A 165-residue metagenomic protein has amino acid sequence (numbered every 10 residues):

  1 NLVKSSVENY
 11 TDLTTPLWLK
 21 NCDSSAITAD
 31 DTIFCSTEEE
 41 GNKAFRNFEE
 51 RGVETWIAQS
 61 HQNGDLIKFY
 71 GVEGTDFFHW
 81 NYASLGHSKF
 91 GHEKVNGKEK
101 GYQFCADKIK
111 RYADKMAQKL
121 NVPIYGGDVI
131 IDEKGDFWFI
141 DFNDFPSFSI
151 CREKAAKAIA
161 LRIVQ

Functional and structural regions predicted by a protein language model:
N1-T32: A conserved helix-loop-beta module that forms one wall/lid of the active-site cleft in ATP-utilizing catalytic domains
V3-E8, H61-G64, P123: Short beta->alpha connector loops
T14, E73-G74, K134: Residue-level signal for tight coil/turn positions that link beta-strands
L17, F77-F78, Y125, W138-D141: Protein kinase-like catalytic core scaffold
C22, H61-Q62, Y70, D128-I130 (+1 more regions): Anionic group-transfer/hydrolysis microenvironments
D30-L120: Phosphate-binding site of ATP-dependent enzymes
W56, I67, V122-K134: A short glycine-rich, hydrophobically flanked beta-strand micro-motif that places a catalytic Asp/Glu for divalent metal
F104, Q118-V122, I131-Q165: C-terminal active-site "lid" helix and adjoining low-complexity regulatory extension at the edge of ATP-using catalytic
